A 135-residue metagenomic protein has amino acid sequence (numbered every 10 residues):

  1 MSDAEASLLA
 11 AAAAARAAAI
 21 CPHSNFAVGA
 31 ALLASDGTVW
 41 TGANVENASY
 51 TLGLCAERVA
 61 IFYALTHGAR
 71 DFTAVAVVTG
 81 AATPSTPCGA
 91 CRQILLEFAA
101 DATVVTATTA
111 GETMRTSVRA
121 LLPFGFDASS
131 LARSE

Functional and structural regions predicted by a protein language model:
S2-C21, H67-E135: C-terminal binding/interaction regions
A12-A15, A56, A60, A64: Stable alpha-helical structural segments in soluble proteins, enriched in small hydrophobic residues
A27-A34: Short beta-strand scaffold segments in enzyme catalytic cores
A34, V45, T86-C88: Glycine/serine-rich anion-binding loops at beta->alpha junctions that coordinate negatively charged ligand groups
T38-V39: Hydrophobic "anchor" residues
N44-R58: Compact, glycine-rich, soluble single-domain proteins
